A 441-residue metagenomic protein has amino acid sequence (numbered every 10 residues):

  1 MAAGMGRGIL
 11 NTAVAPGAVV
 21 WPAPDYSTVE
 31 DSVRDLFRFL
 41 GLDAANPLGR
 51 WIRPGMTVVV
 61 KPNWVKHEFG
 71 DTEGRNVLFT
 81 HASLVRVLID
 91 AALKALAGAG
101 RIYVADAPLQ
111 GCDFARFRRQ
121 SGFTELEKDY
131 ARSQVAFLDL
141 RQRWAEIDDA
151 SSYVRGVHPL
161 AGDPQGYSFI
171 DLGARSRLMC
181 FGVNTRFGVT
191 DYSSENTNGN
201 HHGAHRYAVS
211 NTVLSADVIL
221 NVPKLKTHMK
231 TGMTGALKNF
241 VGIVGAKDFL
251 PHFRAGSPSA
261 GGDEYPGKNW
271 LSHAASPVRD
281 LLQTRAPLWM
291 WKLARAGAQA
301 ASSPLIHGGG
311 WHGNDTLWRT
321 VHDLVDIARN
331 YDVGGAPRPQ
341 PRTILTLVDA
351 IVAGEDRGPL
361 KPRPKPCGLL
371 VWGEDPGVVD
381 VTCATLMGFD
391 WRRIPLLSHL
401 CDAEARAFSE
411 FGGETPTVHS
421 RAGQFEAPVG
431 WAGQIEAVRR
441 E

Functional and structural regions predicted by a protein language model:
A2-E73, T80-E441: Extended, low-polarity segments enriched in aliphatic/aromatic residues
